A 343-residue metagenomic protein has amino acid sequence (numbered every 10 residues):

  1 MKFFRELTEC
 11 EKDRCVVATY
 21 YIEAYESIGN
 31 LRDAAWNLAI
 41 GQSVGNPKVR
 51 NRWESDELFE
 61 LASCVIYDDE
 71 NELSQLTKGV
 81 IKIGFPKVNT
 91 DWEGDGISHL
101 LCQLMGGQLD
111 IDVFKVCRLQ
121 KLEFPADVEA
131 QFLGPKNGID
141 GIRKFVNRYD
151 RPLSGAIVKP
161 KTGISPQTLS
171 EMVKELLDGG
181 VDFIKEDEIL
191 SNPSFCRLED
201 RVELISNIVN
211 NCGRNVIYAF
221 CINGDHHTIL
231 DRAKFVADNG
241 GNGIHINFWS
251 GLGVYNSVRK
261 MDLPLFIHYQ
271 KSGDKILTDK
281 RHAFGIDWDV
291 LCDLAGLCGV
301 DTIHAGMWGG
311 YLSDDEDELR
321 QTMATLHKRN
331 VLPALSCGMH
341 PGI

Functional and structural regions predicted by a protein language model:
M1-D178: N-terminal capping/small domains of soluble enzymes
Y20-G29, P152-S170, I217-T228, K275-D287 (+1 more regions): Active-site mouth loops of central-metabolism enzymes
L31-W36, D95-S98, L169, L198-I205 (+3 more regions): Well-ordered, non-membrane alpha-helical segments in soluble/globular domains
P47-K48, K185, H245, H304: Conserved beta-strand positions in the central sheet of alpha/beta enzyme cores
V181-V202, M307-D314: Glycine-rich, proline-tolerant flexible connector loops at the mouths of alpha/beta enzymes
P193-N207, C212-V216, D262-I267, V331-L332: Short acidic, glycine/proline-enriched helix-loop-strand junctions
R201, I205, N210-V216, F220 (+2 more regions): N-terminal active-site wall of soluble small-molecule enzyme domains
I229-K234, N239-I343: Catalytic alpha/beta core domains of metabolic enzymes, predominantly
